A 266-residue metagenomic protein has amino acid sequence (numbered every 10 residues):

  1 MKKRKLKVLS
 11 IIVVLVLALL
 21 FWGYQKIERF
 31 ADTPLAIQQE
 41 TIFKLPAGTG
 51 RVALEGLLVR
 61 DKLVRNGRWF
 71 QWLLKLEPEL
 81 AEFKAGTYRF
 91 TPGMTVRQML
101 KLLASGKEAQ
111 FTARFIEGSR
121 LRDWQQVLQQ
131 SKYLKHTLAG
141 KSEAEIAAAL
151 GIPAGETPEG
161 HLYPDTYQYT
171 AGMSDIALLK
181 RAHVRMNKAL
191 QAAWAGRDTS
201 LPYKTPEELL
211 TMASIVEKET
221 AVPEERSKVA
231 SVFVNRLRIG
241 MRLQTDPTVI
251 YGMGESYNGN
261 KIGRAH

Functional and structural regions predicted by a protein language model:
M1-Q244, V249-Y251: Conserved catalytic or metal-liganding residues and their short signature motifs at active sites of enzymes
A265-H266: Conserved small/polar residues in nucleotide/adenosyl-binding loops
